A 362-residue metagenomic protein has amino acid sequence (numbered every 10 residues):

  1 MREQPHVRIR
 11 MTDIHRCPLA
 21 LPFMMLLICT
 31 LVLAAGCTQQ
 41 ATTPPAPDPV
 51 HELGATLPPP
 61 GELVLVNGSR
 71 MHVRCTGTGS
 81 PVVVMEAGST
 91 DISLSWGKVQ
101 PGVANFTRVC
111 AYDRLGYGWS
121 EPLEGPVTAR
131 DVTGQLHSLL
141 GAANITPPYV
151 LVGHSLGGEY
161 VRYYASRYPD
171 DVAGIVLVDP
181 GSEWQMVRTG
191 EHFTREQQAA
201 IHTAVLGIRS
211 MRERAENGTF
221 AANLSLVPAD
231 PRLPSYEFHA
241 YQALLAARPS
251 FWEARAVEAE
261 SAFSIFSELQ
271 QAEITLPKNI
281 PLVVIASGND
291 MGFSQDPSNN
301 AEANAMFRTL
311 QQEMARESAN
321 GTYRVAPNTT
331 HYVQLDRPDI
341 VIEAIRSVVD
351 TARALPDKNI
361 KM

Functional and structural regions predicted by a protein language model:
M1-T43: Secretory targeting signatures
V32, C37-E62: An N-terminal hydrophobic leader/cap segment in hydrolases
L65-W119: Conserved HGGG/HGGXW glycine-rich cap/lid loop of the alpha/beta-hydrolase fold
V84-G88, H154, D179, S287: The conserved beta1-alpha1 loop
R114-V152, L156, Y168: Active-site loop/oxyanion-hole signature of alpha/beta-hydrolase fold enzymes
A129, D171, V176-R316, G321 (+1 more regions): Flexible "cap/lid" subdomain of the alpha/beta-hydrolase fold that forms the substrate-access gate
G158-P169, I175: Short glycine-enriched nucleophile-adjacent loop and the immediately C-terminal alpha-helix near the catalytic center
E317-M362: Catalytic active-site module of serine/aspartate enzymes centered on a nucleophile-bearing elbow/loop
